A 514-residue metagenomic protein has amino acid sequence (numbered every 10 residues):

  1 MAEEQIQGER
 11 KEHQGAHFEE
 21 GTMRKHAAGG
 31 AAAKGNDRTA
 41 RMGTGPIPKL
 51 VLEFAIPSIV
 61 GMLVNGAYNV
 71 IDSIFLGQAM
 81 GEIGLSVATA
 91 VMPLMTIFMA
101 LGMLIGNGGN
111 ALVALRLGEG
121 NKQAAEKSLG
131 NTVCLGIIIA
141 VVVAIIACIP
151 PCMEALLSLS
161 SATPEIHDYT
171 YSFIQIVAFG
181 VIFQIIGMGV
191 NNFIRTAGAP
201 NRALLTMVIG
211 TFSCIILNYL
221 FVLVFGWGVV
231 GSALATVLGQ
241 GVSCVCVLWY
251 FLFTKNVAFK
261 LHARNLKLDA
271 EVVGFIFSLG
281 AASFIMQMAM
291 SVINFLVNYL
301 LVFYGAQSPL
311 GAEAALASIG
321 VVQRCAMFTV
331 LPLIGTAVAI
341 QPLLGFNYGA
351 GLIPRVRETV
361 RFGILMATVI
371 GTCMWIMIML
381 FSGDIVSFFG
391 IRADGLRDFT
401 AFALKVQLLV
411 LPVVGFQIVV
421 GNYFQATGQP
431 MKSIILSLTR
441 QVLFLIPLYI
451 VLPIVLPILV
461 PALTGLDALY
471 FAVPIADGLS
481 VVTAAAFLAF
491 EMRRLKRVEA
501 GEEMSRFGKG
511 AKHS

Functional and structural regions predicted by a protein language model:
M1-A55, V113-G180, V224-A281, L344-V410 (+1 more regions): Short alpha-helical transmembrane segments in multi-pass integral membrane proteins
T44, P48-A67, I71, L94-L101 (+6 more regions): Residue-level signal for short hydrophobic patches within transmembrane helices of multi-pass membrane transporters
E53-D72, I176, G210, G239-S243 (+2 more regions): Transmembrane helical elements of multi-pass membrane transporters/channels
L63, A67-S86, A155-P164, L220-W227 (+4 more regions): Helix-terminus/linker motif at the lipid-water interface of multi-pass membrane proteins
A67-V70, A79-E82, R116-E119, T196-A197 (+6 more regions): Helix-loop interface residues and adjacent transmembrane-helix termini in multi-pass membrane transporters, primarily
M80-P93, T170, I174, A233 (+3 more regions): Small-residue hotspots at the loop-to-helix junctions and early N-terminal turns of transmembrane alpha-helices
L85-C148, Q184-A203, N298, L316-I376 (+2 more regions): Small-residue-rich hydrophobic transmembrane alpha-helices
G106, V177-R195, T206-T211, S232-V247 (+4 more regions): Short runs within selected transmembrane alpha-helices of multi-pass transporters and secretion channels
